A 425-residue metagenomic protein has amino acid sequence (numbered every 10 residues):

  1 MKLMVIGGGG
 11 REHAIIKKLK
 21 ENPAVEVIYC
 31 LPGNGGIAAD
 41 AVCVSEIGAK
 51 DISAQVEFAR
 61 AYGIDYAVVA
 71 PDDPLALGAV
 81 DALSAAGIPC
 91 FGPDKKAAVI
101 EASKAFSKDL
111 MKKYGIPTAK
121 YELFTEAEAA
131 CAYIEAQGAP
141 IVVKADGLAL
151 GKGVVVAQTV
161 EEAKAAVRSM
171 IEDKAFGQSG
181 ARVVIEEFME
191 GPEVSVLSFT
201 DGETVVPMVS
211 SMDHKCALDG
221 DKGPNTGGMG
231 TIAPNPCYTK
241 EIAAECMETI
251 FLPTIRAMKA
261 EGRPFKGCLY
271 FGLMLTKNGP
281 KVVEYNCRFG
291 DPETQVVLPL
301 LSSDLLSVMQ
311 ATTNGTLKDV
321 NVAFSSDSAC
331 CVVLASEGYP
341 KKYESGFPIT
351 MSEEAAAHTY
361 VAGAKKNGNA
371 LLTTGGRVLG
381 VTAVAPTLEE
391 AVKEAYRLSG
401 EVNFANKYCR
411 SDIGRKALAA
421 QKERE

Functional and structural regions predicted by a protein language model:
M1-K95: ATP-binding N-terminal substructure of ATP-dependent carboxylate-amine bond-forming enzymes
M4-V5, E101-R182, M212, P236 (+1 more regions): Active-site nucleotide/adenylate-binding loops and adjacent lid/helix of ATP-dependent enzymes
E21, G36-A38, A61, F91 (+13 more regions): Solvent-exposed alpha-helices and their adjacent loops that cap or buttress functional pockets in soluble metabolic
V68, A79-T118, E122: Glycine/small-residue-rich loop that forms an oxyanion/phosphate-binding "nest" at active or ligand-binding sites
A157-T294: Internal nucleotide-binding/catalytic subdomain
M247-L269, N286-A356, N367: Active-site "cap" helix and flanking loop/linker of ATP-utilizing ligase/carboxylase catalytic domains
K365-G368, T373-E425: Generic C-terminus detector
